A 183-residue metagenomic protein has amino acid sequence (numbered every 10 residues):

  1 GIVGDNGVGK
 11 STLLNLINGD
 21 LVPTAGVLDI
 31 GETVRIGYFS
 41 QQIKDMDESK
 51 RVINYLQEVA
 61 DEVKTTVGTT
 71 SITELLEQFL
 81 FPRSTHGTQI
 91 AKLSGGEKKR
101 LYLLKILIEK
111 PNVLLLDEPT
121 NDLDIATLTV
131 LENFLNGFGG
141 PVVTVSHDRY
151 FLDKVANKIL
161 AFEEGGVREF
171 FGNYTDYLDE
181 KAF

Functional and structural regions predicted by a protein language model:
G1-F183: ABC ATP-binding cassette signature C-motif
